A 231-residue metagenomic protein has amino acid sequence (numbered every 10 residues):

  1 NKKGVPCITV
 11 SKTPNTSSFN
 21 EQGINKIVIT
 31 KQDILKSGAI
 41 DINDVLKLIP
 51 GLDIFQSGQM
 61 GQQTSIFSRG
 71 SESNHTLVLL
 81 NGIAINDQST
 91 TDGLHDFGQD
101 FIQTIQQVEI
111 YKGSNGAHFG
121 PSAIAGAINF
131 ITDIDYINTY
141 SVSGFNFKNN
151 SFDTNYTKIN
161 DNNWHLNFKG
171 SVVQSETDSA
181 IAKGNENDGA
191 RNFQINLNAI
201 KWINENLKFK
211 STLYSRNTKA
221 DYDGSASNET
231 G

Functional and structural regions predicted by a protein language model:
N1-L35, S73: Short, acidic, small-residue-rich periplasmic hinge/interaction motif at the N-terminus of Gram-negative outer-membrane
K26, N43, K47-A84: Extracytoplasmic beta-strand/coil segments of soluble accessory domains associated with Gram-negative outer-membrane
S37, Q63, H95, A123-A125 (+2 more regions): Transmembrane beta-barrel architecture of outer-membrane proteins
F55, H95, N115-F119, S141-S143 (+2 more regions): Outer-membrane beta-barrel domain signature
G58, G120-S122, V142-D153: Solvent-exposed loop/turn segments connecting transmembrane beta-strands in outer-membrane beta-barrel proteins
S65, A84-K112: Short acidic/polar hinge/loop motifs at secondary-structure boundaries that mediate gating or recognition
Q99-T139: A beta-strand signature from Gram-negative outer-membrane beta-barrel systems, especially the internal plug domain
N129, Y136-N138, S151, N155-G231: Periplasmic-side early beta-strands and strand-to-turn transitions of outer-membrane beta-barrels
